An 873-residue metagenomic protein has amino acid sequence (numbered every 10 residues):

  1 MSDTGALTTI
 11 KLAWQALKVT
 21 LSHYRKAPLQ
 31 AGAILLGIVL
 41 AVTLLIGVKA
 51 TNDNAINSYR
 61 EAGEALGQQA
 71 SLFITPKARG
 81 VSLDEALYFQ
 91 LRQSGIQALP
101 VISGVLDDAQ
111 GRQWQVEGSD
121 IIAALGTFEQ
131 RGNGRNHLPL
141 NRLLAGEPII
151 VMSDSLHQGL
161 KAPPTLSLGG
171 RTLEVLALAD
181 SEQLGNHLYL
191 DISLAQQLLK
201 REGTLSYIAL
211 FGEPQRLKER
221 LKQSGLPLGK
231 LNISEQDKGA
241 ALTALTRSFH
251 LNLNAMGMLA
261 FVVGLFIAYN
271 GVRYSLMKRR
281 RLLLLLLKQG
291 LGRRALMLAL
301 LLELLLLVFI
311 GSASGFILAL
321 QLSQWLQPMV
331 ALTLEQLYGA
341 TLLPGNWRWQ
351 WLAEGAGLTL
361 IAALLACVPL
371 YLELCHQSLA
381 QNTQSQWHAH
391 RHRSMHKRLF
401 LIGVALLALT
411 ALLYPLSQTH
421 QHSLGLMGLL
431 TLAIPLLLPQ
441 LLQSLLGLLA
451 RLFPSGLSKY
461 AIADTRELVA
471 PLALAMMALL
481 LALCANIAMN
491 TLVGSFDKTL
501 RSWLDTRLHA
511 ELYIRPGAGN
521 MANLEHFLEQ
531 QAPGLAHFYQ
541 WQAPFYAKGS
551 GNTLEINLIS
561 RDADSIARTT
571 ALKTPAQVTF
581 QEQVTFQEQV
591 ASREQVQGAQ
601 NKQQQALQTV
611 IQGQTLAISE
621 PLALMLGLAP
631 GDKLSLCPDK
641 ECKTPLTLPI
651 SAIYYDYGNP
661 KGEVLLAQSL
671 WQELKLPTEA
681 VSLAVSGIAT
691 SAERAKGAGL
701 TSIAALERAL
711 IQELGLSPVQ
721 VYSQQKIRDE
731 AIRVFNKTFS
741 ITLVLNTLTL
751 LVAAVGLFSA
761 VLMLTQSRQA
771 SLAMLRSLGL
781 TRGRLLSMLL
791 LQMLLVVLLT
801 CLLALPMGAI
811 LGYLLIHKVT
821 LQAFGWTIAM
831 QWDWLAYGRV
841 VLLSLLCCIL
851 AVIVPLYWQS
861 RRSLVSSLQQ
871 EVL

Functional and structural regions predicted by a protein language model:
M1-L12, K18-I34, K218-K222, S248-L251 (+4 more regions): Alpha-helical transmembrane segments, especially those used as permease/efflux helices and single-pass anchors
S2-G264, Y274-M277, R293, P328 (+4 more regions): Membrane transport/envelope proteins' first extracytoplasmic loop
A27, F266-V308, L743, V755-V797: Interfacial "coupling" helices/loops that link adjacent transmembrane helices in transporter permeases
Q30-G32, V42-Q68, L322-A331, Q418-L448 (+3 more regions): Alpha-helical transmembrane segments
F73-I74, R79-G80, L437-Q577, A599-G613 (+2 more regions): Juxtamembrane segments of multi-pass membrane proteins
R92, I96, L140-E174, Q196-R201 (+9 more regions): Short acidic/glycine-enriched loop/turn elements at secondary-structure junctions
Y269-R273, R281, L306-L337, Q350-H376 (+6 more regions): Small-residue-rich transmembrane alpha-helices
C375-R391, W858-L873: Short cytosolic juxtamembrane segments of multi-pass membrane proteins
